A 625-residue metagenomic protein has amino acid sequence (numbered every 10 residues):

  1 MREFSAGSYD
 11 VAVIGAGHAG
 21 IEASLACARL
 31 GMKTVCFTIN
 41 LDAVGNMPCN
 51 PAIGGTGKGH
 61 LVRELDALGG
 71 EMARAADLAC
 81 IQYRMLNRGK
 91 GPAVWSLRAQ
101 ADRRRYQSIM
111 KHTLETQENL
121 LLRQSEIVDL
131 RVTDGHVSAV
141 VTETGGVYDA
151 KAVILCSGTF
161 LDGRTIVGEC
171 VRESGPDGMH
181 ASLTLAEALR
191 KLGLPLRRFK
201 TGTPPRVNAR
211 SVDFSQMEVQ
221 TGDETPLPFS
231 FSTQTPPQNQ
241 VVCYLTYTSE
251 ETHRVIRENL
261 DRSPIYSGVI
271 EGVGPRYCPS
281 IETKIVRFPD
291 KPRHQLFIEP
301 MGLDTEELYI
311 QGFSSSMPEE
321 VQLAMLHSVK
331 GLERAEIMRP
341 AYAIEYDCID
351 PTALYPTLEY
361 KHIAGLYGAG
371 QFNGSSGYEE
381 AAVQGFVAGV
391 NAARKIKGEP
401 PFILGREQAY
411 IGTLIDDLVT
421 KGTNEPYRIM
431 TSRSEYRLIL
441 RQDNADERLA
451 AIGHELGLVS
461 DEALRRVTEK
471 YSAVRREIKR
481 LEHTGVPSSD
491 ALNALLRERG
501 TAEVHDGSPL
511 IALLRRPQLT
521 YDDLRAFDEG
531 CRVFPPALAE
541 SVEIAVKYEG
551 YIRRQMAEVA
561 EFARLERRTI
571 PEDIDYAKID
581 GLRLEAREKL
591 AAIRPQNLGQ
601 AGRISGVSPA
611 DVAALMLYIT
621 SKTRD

Functional and structural regions predicted by a protein language model:
S5-A19: Beta1/beta-strand and adjacent pyrophosphate-binding region of the FAD-binding site in flavoprotein oxidoreductases
L25-D129, C156-E173, H180, T184-L185 (+2 more regions): Conserved N-terminal/central alpha/beta ligand/cofactor-binding core
N40, E187-L323, G331, T420-P517: An anion/pyrophosphate-binding glycine-rich loop and adjacent beta-alpha core in soluble alpha-beta enzymes
E143-A152: Core beta-strand elements of the Rossmann-like FAD/NAD(P) dinucleotide-binding domain in flavoenzyme oxidoreductases
Y309-S375, I403-D416, P535-K589, R594: A glycine-rich dinucleotide-binding beta-alpha-beta segment and adjacent secondary-structure elements that constitute
Q371-E379, E435-R437: Glycine-rich phosphate/pyrophosphate-binding beta-alpha loops
A381-F402: Internal hydrophobic alpha-helix adjacent to the cofactor/substrate pocket in enzyme cavities
R433, A450-E455, V459-V612, L617-D625: Extended, charge-enriched "interface" segments that sit outside catalytic cores
